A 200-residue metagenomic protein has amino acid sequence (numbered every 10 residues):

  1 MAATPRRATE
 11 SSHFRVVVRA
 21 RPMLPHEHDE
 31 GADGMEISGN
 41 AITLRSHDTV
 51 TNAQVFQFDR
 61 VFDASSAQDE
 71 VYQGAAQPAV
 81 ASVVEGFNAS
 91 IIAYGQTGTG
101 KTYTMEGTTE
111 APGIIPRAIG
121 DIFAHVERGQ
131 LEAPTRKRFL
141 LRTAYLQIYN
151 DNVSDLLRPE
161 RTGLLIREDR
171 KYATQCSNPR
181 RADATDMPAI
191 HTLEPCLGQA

Functional and structural regions predicted by a protein language model:
A2-A200: Microtubule-binding structural modules
